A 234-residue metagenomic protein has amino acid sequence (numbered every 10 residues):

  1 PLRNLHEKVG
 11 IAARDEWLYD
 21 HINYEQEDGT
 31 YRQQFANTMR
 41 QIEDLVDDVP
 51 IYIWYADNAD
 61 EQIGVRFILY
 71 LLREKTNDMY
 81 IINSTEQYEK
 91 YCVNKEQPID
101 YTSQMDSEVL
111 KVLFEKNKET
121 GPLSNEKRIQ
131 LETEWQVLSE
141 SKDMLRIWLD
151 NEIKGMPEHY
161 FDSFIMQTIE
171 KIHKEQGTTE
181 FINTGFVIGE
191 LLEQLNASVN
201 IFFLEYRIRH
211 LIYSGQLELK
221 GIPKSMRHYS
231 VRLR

Functional and structural regions predicted by a protein language model:
P1-Q33: A structured, charge-rich N-terminal accessory region that forms the first stable segment of a protein and links
I22-F67: Long, hydrophobic/aromatic-enriched structural stretches that serve as scaffold segments
F67-I81: A short alpha->loop->secondary-structure connector
Q97-I182: A conserved mid-domain beta-alpha-beta active-site/ligand-binding segment of alpha/beta enzyme cores
Q176-Q194: Short acidic, hydrophobic short linear motifs in intrinsically disordered regions
A197-Y213: Short amphipathic alpha-helical interaction segments
I212-P223: A short, conserved structural fragment
I222-R234: Short, cationic-aromatic polyanion-contact patches
